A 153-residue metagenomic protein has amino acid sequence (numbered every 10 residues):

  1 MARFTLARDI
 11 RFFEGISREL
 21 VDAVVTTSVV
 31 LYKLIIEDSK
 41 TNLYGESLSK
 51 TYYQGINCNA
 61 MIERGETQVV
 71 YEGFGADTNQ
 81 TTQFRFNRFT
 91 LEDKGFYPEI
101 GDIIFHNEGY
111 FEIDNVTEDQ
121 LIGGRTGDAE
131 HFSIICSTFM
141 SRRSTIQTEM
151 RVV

Functional and structural regions predicted by a protein language model:
M1-R85, I122-V153: N-terminal disorder-to-order initiation segments that are Gly/Lys/Arg-biased and fold into the first beta/loop/alpha
A60-E63, I103-G127: Short beta-strand and beta-hairpin "edge-sheet" elements
V70, E99-I100: Eukaryotic intrinsically disordered and solvent-exposed regulatory patches
T82-F96: Short alpha-helix capping/helix-loop boundary micro-motifs
Y97-P98, F105: Short, well-ordered loop/turn sites that connect or cap secondary structure elements
